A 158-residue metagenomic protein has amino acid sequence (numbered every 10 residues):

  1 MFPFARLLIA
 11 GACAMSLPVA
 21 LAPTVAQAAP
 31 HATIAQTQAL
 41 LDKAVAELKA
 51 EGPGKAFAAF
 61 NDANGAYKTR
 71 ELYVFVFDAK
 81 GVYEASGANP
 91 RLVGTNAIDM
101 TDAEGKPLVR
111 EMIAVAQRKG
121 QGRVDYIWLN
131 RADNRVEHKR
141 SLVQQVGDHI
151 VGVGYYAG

Functional and structural regions predicted by a protein language model:
F2-F4, G11-G158: N-terminal membrane-sensor/transducer module of prokaryotic signaling receptors
